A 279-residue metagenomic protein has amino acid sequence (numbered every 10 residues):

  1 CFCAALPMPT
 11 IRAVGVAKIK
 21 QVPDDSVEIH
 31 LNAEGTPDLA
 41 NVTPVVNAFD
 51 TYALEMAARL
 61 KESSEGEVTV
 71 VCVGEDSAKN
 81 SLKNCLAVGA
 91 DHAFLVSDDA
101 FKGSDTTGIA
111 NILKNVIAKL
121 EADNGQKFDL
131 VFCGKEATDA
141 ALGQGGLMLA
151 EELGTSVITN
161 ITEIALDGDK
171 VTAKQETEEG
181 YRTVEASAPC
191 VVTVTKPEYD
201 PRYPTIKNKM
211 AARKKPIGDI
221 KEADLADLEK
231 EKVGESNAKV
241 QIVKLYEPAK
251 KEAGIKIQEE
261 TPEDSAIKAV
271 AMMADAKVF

Functional and structural regions predicted by a protein language model:
C3-F279: N-terminal glycine-rich FAD/FM-binding segment characteristic of electron-transfer flavoproteins
